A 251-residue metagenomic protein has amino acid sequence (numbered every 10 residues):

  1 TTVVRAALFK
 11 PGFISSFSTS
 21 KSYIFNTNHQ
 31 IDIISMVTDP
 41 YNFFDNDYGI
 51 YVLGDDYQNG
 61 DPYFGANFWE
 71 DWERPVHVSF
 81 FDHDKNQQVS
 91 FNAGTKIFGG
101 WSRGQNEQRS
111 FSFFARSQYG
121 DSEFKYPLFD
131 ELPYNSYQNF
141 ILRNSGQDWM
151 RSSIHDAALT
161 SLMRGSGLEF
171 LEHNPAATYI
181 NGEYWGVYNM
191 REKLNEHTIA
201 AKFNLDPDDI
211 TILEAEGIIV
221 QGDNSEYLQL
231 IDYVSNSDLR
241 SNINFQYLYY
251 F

Functional and structural regions predicted by a protein language model:
T1-P75, F80-G94: Short, compositionally stereotyped local motifs that mark structural "simplifiers"
V3, S20, I31-I33, D71-H77 (+7 more regions): Extracellular structured ligand-interaction cores
T38-P40, F80-D84, I97-W101, A115-S117 (+7 more regions): Short, flexible loop/turn elements at secondary-structure junctions
N42-Y48, Q87-V89, G104, D121-F124 (+2 more regions): Short, solvent-exposed loop/turn elements at domain surfaces
G104-Y137: Compositionally biased P/S/T/G-rich terminal and signal peptide-adjacent segments that lie outside catalytic cores
Y126-Y134, N139-Q147, R151-S152, E183 (+1 more regions): ATP-dependent phospho-/nucleotidyl transfer catalytic cores
D148-L168: A conserved alpha-helical element in kinase catalytic cores
G165-Y179: Short, well-structured beta-strand/strand-turn elements
